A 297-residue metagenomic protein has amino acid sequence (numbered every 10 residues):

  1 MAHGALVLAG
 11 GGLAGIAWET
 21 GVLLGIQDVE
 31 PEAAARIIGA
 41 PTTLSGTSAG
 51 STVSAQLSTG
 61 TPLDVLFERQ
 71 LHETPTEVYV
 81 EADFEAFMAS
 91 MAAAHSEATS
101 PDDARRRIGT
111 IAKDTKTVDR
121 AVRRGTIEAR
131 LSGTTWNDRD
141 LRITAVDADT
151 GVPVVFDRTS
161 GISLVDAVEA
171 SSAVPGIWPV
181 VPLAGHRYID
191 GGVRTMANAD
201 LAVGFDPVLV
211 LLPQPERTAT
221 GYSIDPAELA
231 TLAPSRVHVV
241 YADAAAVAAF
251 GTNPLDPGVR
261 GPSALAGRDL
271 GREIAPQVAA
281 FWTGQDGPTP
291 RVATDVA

Functional and structural regions predicted by a protein language model:
M1-T47, A55-A297: Patatin-like phospholipase
